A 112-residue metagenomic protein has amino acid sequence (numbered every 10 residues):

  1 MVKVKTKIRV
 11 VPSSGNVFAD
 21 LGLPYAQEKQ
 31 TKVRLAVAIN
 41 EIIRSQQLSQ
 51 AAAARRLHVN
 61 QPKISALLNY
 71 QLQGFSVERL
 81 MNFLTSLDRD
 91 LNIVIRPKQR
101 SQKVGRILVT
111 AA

Functional and structural regions predicted by a protein language model:
M1-V37, S101-A112: N-terminal flexible/basic segments that precede or flank functional cores
A19, R44, R55, T85: Short polybasic/polar patches that bind polyanions
K32-L48: Short, amphipathic alpha-helical "recognition" segments used to contact nucleic acids or chromatin
L48-K63: Short alpha-helical DNA-recognition segment
L68: DNA major-groove recognition helix of helix-turn-helix
Q71-V77: Short, solvent-exposed alpha-helical "recognition" segments
V77-I93: DNA major-groove recognition helix of helix-turn-helix/homeodomain DNA-binding modules
I95-S101: Short amphipathic recognition helices of helix-turn-helix/homeodomain-type DNA-binding modules
